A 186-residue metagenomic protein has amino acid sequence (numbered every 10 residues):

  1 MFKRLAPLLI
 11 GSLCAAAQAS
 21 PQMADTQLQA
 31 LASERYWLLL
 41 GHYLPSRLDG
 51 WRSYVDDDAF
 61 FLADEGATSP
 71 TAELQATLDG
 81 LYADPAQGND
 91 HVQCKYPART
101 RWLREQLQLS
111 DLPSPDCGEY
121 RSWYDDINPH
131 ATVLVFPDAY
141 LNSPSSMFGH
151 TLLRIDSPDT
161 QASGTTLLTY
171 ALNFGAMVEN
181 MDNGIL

Functional and structural regions predicted by a protein language model:
M1-R4: Positively charged n-region of N-terminal signal peptides that target proteins for export
A6-L13: Bacterial N-terminal signal peptides
L8, W123, L141-P144: Residues embedded in well-ordered secondary-structure elements
A19-D58: Intrinsically disordered, low-structural-confidence terminal and linker regions
W51-I127: Low-complexity, highly charged intrinsically disordered N-terminal segments that act as targeting/localization
H130-L186: Glycine-rich catalytic cores of cysteine/serine-nucleophile enzymes that process amide/ester linkages in cell-envelope
